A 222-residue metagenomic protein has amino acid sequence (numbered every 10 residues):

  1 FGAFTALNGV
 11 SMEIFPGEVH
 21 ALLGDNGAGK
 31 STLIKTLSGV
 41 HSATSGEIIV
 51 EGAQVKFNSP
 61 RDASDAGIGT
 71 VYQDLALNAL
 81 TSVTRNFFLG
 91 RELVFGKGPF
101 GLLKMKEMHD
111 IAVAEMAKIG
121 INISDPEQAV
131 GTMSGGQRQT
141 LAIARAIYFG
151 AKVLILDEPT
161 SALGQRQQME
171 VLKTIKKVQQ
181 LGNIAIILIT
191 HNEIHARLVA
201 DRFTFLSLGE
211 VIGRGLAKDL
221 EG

Functional and structural regions predicted by a protein language model:
F1-G222: Glycine-rich phosphate-binding loops of nucleotide-dependent enzymes
